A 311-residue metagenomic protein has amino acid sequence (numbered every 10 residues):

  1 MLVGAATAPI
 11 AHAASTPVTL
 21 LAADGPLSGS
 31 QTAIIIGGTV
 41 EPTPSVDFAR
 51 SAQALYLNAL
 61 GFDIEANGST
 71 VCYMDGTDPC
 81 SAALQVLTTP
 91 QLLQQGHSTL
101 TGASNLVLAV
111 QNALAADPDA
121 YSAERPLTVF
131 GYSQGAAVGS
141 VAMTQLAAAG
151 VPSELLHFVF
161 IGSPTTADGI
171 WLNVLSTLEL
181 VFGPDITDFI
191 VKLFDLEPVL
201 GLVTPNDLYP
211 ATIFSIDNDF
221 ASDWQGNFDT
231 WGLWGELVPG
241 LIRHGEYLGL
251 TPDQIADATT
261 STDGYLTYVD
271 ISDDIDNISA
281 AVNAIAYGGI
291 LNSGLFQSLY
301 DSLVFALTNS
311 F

Functional and structural regions predicted by a protein language model:
M1-A14, F158: Secretory targeting and sorting signals
I10, T43-P44, V141: Residues at secondary-structure transition points
T16-S122, Q145-F311: Surface cap/lid and interfacial helix-loop subdomains adjacent to catalytic sites that gate substrate access
V129-M143: Gly/Ala-rich beta-loop-alpha elbow adjacent to hydrolase catalytic centers
